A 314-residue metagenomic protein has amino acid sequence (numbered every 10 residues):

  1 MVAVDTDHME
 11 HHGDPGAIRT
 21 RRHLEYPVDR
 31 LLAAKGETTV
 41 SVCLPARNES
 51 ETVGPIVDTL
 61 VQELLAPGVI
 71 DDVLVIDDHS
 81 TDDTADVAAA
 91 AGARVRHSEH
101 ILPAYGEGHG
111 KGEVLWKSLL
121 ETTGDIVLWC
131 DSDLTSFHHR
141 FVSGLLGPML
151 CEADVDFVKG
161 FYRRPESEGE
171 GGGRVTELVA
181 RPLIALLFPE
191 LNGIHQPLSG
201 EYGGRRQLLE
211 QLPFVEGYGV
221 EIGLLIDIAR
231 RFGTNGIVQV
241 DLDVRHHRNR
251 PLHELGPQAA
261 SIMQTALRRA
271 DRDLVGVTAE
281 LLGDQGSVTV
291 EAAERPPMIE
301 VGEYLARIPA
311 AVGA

Functional and structural regions predicted by a protein language model:
M1-G16, R250-A314: Terminal low-complexity segments of carbohydrate-biosynthetic enzymes
M1-T59: N-proximal low-complexity "stem/linker" segments adjacent to membrane-targeting elements
T39-S41, D72, I228: Cell-envelope/extracellular polymer assembly enzymes that use nucleotide-activated donors
D58-I70: Short, acidic, metal-binding catalytic loop of nucleotide-sugar glycosyltransferases
D77-A85: A conserved acidic beta->alpha catalytic loop
P103-K117, F137-L208: Acceptor/aglycone-binding surface of glycosyltransferases and processive sugar-polymer synthases
V127: Short aromatic/hydrophobic "clamp" motif used to bind/position activated sugar donors
G171-T265: Conserved catalytic loops of nucleotide-sugar-dependent glycosyltransferases that act on lipid-linked
